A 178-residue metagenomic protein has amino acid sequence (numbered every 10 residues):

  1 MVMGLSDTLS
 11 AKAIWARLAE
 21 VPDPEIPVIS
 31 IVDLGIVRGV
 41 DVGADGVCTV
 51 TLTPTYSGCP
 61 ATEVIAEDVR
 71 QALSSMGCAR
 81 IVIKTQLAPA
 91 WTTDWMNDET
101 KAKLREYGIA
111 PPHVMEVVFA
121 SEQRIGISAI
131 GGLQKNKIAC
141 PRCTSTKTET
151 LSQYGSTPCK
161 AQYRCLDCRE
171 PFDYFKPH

Functional and structural regions predicted by a protein language model:
M1-H178: Domain-level signature for proteins that mediate thiol-based redox and metal-cofactor handling
